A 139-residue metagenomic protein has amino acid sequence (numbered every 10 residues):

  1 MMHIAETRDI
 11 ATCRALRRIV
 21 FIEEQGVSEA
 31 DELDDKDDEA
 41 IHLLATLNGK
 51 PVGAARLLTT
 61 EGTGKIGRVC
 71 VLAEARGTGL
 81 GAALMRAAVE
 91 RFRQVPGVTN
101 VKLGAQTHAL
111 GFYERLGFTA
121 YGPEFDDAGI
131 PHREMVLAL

Functional and structural regions predicted by a protein language model:
M1-H42, T46-K50: Short amphipathic alpha-helix that is part of the acyltransferase structural core
E39-L43, G64, P131-M135: Short beta-strand micro-motifs in enzyme catalytic cores
L44, K50-L58, T63-C70: Conserved beta-strand in the GNAT
T59-G67, R76-G77, V95-G97, D127-H132: A conserved beta-turn-beta hairpin within the catalytic core of GNAT-like acetyltransferases that forms part
A75, G79-A88: Conserved acetyl-CoA pyrophosphate-binding loop and the N-cap/start of the following alpha-helix in GNAT-like
M85, F92-Q106: Conserved GNAT acetyl-CoA-binding A-motif
Q106, D126-L139: C-terminal "cap" of GNAT-fold acetyltransferases
E114-P123: Conserved acetyl-CoA-binding loop of GNAT-fold acetyltransferases
